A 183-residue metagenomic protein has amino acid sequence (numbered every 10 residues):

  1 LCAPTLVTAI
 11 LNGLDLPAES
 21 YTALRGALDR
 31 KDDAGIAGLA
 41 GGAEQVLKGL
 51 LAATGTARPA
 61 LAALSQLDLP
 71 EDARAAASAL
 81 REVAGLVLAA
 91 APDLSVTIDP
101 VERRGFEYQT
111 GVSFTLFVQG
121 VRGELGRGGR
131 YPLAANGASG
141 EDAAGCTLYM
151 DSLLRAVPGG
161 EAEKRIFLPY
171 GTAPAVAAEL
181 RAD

Functional and structural regions predicted by a protein language model:
C2-A9: Short, conserved phosphate-binding/catalytic loop or strand-edge motifs used in phosphoryl-/nucleotidyl-transfer
L6, L14, G35-D183: Positively charged, Gly/Ser-enriched RNA/tRNA-binding surfaces
I10, L14-S20: Long, charge-dense low-complexity segments
L11, A23-G26, A143: Short, flexible active-site loop motifs that bind/organize anionic cofactors or intermediates
Y21-L39: Long, charge-dense
